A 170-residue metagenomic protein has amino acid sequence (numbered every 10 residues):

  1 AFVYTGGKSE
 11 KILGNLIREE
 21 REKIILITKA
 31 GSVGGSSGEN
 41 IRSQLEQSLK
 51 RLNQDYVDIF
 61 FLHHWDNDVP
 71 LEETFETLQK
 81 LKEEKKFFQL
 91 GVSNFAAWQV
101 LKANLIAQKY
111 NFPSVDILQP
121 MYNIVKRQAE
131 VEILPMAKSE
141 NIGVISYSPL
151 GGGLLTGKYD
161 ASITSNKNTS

Functional and structural regions predicted by a protein language model:
A1, T28, I59-L62, V92 (+1 more regions): Conserved beta-strand positions
A1-E10, V33-S37, D66-P70, A97-W98 (+1 more regions): Acidic-and-aromatic substrate-binding clefts and catalytic sites of carbohydrate-active enzymes
A1-I24, D55, E83: N-terminal binding-site loop/beta-alpha segment at the start of enzyme catalytic domains that lines or forms
K11-R18, L45-K50, E132-N141: Short amphipathic alpha-helices and their capping/turn segments at secondary-structure boundaries
E19, K23-E39, H63: Structural motif corresponding to the early beta-alpha repeats
S36-N53, E73-E76, V100-L105: Short, acidic/polar
L49-P70: Active-site groove signature of glycoside hydrolases
V69-S170: Beta/alpha (TIM)-barrel catalytic core signal, keyed to glycine-rich beta->alpha loops juxtaposed to Asp/Glu that bind
